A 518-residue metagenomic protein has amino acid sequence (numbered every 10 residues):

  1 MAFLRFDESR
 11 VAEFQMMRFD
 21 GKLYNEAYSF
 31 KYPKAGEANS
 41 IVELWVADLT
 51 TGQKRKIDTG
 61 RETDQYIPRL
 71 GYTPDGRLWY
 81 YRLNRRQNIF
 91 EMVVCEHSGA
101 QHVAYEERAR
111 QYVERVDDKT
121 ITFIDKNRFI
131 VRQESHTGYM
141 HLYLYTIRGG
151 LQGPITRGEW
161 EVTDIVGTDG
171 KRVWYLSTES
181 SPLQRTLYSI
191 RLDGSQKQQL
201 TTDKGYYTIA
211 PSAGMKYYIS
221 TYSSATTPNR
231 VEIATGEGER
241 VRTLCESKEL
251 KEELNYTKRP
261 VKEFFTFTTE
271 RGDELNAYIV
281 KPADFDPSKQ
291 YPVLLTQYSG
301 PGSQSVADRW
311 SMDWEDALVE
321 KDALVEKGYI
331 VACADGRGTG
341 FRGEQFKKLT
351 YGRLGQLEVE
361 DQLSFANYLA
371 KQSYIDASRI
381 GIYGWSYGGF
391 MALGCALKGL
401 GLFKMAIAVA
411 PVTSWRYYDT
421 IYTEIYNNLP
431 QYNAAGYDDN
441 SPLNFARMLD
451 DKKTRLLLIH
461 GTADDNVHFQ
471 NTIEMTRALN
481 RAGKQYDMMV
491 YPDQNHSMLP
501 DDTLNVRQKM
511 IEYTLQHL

Functional and structural regions predicted by a protein language model:
M1-L4, Y28-E43, G60-L83, I89-V94 (+8 more regions): Conserved beta-propeller blade repeats
A2, W45-A47, V93-C95, Y143-Y145 (+4 more regions): Conserved hydrophobic/aromatic positions in well-ordered beta-strands
F3-T50, K54-I57, R240-E252, S305-E320: Predominantly five- to eight-bladed beta-propeller fold
R10-M16, I41-E43, Q87-V93, G138-Y143 (+2 more regions): Structural motif
A12-E13, T208-L518: Serine-hydrolase catalytic core recognition
D48-G52, E96-G99, T146-G150, R191-S195 (+1 more regions): Short loop/turn segments that connect beta-strands within beta-propeller blades
Q53-T59, H102-Y105, A109-Q111, L151-T156 (+1 more regions): A short beta-strand motif characteristic of beta-propeller blades
M140-R157: Polyanionic (Asp/Glu-rich) segments that form extended negatively charged tracts
